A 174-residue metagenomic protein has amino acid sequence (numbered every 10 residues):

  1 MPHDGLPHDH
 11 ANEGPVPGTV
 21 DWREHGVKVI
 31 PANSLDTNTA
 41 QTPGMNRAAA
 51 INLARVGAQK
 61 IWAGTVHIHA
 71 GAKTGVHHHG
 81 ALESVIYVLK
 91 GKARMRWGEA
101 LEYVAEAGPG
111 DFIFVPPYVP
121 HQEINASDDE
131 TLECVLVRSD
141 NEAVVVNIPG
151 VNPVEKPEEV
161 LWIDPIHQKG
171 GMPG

Functional and structural regions predicted by a protein language model:
M1-K60, G75, P149-G174: A short, N-terminal "cap"/entry segment at the start of jelly-roll beta-barrel domains of the cupin/DSBH fold
R55-V56, A81, A100, D128-D129: Short strand-connecting beta-turns/loops that link adjacent beta-strands
Q59, T65-I68: A glycine-rich, hydrophobic loop/mini-helix early in the fold
Q59-I61, H79, A107, A126-D128: Short glycine/proline-enriched turns and hinge-like loops at secondary-structure junctions
T65-V66, V85, F114, D129-N147: A short hydrophobic beta-strand segment most commonly corresponding to one strand of the jelly-roll/cupin
I68-G71, W97, A107-S127, V137-S139: Conserved metal-binding segment of the jelly-roll/cupin
K73, A81-P109, V119: A short beta-strand-loop-beta hairpin characteristic of the jelly-roll/cupin
E102-Y103, I124-L132: Short conserved catalytic/interaction loops centered on acidic-Pro-aromatic/His motifs
